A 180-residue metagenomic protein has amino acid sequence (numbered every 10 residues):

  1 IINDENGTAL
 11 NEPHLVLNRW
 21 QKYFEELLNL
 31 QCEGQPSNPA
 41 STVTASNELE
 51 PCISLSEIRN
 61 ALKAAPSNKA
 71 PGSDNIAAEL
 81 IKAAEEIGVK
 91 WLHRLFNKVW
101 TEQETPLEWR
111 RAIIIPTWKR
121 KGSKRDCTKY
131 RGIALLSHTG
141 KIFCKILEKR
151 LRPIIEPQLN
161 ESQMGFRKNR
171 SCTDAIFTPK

Functional and structural regions predicted by a protein language model:
I1-K129, A134, K141-I142: Surface-exposed loop/turn segments and immediately adjacent short secondary-structure elements within folded domains
C52, R170-F177: Conserved phosphate-coordination/catalytic loops
R110, P157-Q163: A short alpha-helix capping/helix-loop junction motif
T128-L159, D174-K180: Conserved pre-motif C helix in the palm subdomain of viral-like polymerases
M164-N169: Short amphipathic helix-turn segment from helical bundle oligomerization domains, prototypically the retroelement Gag
